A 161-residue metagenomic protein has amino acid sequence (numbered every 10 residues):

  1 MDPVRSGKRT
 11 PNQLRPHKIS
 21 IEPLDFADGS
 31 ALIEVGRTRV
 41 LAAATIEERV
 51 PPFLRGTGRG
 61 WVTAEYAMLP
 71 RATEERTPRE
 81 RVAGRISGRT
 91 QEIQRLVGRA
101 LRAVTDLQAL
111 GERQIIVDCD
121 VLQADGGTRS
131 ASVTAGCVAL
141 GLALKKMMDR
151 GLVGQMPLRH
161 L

Functional and structural regions predicted by a protein language model:
M1-D28, E34: Short, Gly/Pro- and small/polar-rich lid/capping loops
D2-R9, T77, R81-V82, G154: Compositionally biased, non-globular sequence tracts
L14, A27-G29, G36-T38, G58-R59 (+3 more regions): Short coil/turn connectors at secondary-structure junctions
P23, A31-L110: Glycine-rich, flexible beta-strand/loop modules in the N-terminal catalytic cores of phosphate-handling
V82-I86, C119-T128: A short glycine/serine-rich beta->alpha loop
G88, Q108-E112, G127-A131, G141-K145 (+1 more regions): A structural signal for small-residue-enriched, beta-sheet-centric alpha/beta enzyme cores and oligomeric scaffold folds
R113-C119: Short, conserved phosphate-binding/catalytic loop or strand-edge motifs used in phosphoryl-/nucleotidyl-transfer
G136-C137: DPxDG-like acidic metal-binding loop motif
